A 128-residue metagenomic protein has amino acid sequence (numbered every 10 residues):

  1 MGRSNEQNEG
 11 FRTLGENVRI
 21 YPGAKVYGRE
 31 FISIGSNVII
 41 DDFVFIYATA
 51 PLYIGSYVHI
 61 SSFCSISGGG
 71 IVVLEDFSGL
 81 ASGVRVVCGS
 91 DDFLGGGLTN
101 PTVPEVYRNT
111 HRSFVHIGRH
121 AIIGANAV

Functional and structural regions predicted by a protein language model:
M1-N37: Extended, small-residue-rich solenoid/repeat segments and analogous flexible loops that form exposed scaffolds
P22-I34, I40-V128: Flexible, glycine/small-residue-enriched loop-and-beta-strand segment within the central core of proteins
